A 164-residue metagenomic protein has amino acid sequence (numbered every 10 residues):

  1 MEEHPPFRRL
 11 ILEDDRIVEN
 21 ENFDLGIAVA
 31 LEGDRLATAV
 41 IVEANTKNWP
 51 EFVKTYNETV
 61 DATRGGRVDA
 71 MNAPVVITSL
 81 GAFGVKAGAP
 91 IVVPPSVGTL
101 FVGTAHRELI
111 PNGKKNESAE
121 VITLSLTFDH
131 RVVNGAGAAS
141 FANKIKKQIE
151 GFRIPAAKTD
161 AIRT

Functional and structural regions predicted by a protein language model:
E2-T164: C-terminal catalytic/motor cores of large multi-domain enzyme assemblies
